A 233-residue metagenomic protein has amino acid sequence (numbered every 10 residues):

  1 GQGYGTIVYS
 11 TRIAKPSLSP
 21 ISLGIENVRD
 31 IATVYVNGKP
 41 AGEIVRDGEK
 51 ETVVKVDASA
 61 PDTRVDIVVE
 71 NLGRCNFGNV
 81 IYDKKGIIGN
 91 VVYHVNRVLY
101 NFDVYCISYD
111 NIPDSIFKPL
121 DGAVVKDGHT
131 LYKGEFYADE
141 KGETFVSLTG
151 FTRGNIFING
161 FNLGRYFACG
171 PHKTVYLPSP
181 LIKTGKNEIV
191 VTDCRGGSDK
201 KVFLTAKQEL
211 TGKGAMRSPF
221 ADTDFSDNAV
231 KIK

Functional and structural regions predicted by a protein language model:
G1-D103, I112-G122, P178, C194-G196 (+3 more regions): Carbohydrate-binding surfaces of carbohydrate-active enzymes
G3-A14, D127-Y137, K173-V175: Short beta-strands within extracellular/lumenal beta-sheet-rich domains
S19-Y35, F136-I158, Y166-F167, I189-V191: Aromatic-lined ligand-binding clefts that engage carbohydrates, nucleic acids, or primary amines
G42-E49, G164-H172: A short acidic/small-residue loop/turn micro-motif
T52-R64, Y132, F136-D139, T174-K186: Short, surface-exposed tryptophan/glycine-enriched loops that mediate extracellular molecular recognition
F145, V175-K233: Terminal leader/tail segments of proteins
